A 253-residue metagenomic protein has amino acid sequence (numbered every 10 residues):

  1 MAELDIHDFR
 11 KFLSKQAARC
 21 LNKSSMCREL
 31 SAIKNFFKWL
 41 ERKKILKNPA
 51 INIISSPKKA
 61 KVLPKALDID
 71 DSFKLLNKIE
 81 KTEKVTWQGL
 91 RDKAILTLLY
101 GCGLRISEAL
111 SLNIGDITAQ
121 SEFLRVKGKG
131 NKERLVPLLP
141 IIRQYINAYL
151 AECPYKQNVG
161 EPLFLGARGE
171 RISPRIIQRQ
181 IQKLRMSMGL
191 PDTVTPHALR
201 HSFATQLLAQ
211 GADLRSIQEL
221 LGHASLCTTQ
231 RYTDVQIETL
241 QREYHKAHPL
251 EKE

Functional and structural regions predicted by a protein language model:
M1-E253: Conserved catalytic core of the tyrosine transesterase superfamily
